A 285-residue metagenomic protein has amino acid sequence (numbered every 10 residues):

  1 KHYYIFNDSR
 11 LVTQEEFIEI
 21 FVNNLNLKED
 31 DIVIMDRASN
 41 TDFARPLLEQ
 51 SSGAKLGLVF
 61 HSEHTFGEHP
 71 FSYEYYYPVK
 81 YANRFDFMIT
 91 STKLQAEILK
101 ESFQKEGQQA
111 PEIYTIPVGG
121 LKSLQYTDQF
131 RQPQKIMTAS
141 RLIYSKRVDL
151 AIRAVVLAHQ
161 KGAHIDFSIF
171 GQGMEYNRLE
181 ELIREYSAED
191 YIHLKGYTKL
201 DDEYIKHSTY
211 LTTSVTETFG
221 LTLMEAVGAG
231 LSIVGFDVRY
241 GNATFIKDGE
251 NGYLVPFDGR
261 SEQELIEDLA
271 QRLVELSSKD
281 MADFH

Functional and structural regions predicted by a protein language model:
E63-H64, L94-Q95, E112-Q125, M174: Short beta-strand->alpha-helix junction loop in the catalytic core of nucleotide-activated group-transfer enzymes
Y76-P111: A short, active-site helix/loop in glycosyltransferases that binds the activated sugar's phosphate group
Q134, T138-A163, M174-E180: A conserved mid-protein helix/loop that constitutes part of the nucleotide-sugar donor-binding site
V156, H193-S208, G228, K247: Short acidic alpha-helix that forms the nucleotide-activated donor recognition element in Leloir-type transferases
E180-Y197: Nucleotide-activated donor-binding/catalytic signature segment of Leloir-type glycosyltransferases, i.e., the conserved
V215: Aromatic "clamp/platform" in nucleotide-sugar-dependent glycosyltransferases that forms part of the donor/acceptor
S232-F236: Short hydrophobic beta-strand element within catalytic cores of glycosyltransferases and related nucleotide-activated
A243-E275: Change "using UDP/GDP/dTDP sugars" to "using nucleotide sugars
